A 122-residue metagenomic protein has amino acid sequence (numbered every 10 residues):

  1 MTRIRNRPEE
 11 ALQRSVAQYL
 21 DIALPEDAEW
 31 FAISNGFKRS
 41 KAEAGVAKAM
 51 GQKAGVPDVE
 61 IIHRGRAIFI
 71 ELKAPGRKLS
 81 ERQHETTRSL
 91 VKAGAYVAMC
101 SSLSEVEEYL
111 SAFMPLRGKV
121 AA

Functional and structural regions predicted by a protein language model:
M1-A122: Catalytic phosphate/metal-binding cores of nucleic-acid and nucleotide-processing enzymes, i.e., regions that mediate
